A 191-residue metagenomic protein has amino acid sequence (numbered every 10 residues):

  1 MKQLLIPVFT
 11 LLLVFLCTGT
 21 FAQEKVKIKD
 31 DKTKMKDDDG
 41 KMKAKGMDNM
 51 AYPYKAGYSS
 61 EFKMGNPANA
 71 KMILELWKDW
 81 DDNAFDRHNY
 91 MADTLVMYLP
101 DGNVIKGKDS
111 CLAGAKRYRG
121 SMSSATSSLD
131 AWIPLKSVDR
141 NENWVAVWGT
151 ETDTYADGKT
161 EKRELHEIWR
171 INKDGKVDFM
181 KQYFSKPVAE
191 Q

Functional and structural regions predicted by a protein language model:
M1-K29: Bacterial Sec-dependent N-terminal signal peptides
K25-D79: Short, low-complexity N-terminal intrinsically disordered segments enriched in polar/charged residues
Y52-Y54, F179-Q191: Low-complexity, intrinsically disordered terminal/linker segments enriched in charged and Gly/Pro repeats
F85-L135: A solvent-exposed, acidic/Ser-Thr-rich amphipathic alpha-helical stretch
N89-M91, R140-E142, W169-V177: Short, solvent-exposed coil/turn segments at beta-strand boundaries
N141-E151: A short hydrophobic beta-strand element
A146-W148, E161-H166: Short, surface-exposed coil-to-beta transition loops
T152-K162: Short, cysteine-centered beta-strand-loop-beta hairpins and adjacent loop/turn segments enriched in charged/polar
